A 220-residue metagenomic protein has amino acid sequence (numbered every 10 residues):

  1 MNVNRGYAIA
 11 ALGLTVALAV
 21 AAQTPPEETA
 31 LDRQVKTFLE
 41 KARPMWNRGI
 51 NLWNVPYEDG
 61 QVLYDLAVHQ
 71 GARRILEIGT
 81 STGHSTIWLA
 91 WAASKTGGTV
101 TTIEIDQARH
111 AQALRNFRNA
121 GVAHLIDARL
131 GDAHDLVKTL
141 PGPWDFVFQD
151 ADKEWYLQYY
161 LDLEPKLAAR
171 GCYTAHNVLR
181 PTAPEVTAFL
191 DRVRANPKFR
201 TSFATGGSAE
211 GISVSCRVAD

Functional and structural regions predicted by a protein language model:
M1-I9: N-terminal export leaders
I9-A19: Bacterial N-terminal signal peptides
A21-F148, K153-D220: A short alpha-helical cap/connector motif
